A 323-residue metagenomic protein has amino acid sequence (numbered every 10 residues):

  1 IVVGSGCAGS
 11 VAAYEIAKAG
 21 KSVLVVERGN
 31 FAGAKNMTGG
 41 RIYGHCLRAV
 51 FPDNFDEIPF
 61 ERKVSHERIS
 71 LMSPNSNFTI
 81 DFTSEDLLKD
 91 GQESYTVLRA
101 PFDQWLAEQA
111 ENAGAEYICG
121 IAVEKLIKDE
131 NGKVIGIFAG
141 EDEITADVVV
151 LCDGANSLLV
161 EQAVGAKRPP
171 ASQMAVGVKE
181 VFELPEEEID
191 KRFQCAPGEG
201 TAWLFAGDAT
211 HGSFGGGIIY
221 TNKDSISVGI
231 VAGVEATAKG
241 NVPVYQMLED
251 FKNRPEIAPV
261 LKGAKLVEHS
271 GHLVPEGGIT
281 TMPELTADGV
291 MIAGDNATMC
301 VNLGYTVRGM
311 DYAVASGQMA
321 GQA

Functional and structural regions predicted by a protein language model:
I1-L24: N-terminal Rossmann-like FAD-binding beta1-loop-alpha1 element of flavoenzymes
S5-G6, R28, R99: Glycine-rich Rossmann-fold phosphate-binding loop(s) that bind the pyrophosphate of adenine dinucleotide cofactors
A8, F31, N156: Conserved Rossmann-like nucleotide-cofactor binding loop
A19, G29-N75: N-terminal FAD cofactor-binding segment of flavoenzymes
L88-E108, T237-P243: Short beta-strand to alpha-helix junction loop
Q109-I257, A315: Predominantly flavin-linked oxidoreductase catalytic cores and closely associated redox partners
T210-F214, A238-Q318: FAD/FMN-dependent oxidoreductases across multiple families
Q322-A323: Active-site-proximal substrate-binding core of FAD-dependent oxidoreductases
